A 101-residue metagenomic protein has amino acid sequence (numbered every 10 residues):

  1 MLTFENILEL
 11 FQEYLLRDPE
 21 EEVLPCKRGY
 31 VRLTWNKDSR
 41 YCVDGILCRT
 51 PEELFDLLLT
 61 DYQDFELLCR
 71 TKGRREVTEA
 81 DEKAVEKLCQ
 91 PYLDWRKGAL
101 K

Functional and structural regions predicted by a protein language model:
M1-E20, F65-C69: Negatively charged, low-complexity tracts enriched in Asp/Glu with abundant Ser/Thr
M1-L2, D94-K101: Short intrinsically disordered terminal tails
R17, T60, D64, W95-G98: A structural signal for alpha-helix termini and helix-coil/disorder junctions
P25-L88: Acidic, low-complexity, intrinsically disordered interaction modules
L88-D94: Intrinsic low-complexity, glycine/proline- and repeat-rich, mixed-charge intrinsically disordered regions appended
